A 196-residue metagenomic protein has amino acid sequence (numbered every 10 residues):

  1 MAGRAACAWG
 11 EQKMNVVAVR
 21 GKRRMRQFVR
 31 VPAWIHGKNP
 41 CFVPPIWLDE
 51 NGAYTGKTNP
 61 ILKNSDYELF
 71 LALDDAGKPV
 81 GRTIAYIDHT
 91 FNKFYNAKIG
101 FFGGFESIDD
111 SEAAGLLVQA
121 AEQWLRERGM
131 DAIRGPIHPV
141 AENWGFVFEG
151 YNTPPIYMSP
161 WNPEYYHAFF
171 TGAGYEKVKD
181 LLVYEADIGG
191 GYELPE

Functional and structural regions predicted by a protein language model:
G3-K13: Short, Lys/Arg-enriched N-terminal segments with co-localized hydrophobic residues within the first ~10-30 amino acids
E11, P160-E196: Acyltransferase donor/substrate-recognition loop-hinge adjacent to the catalytic core
E11-K57: Short amphipathic alpha-helix that is part of the acyltransferase structural core
T55-L71, D75: A short helix-loop-beta-strand connector motif used in the catalytic cores of GNAT acetyltransferases and, in some
T58, Y86-T90: Alpha-helical subdomain
E68-F70, K98-G100, D180-L182: Short beta-strand micro-motifs in enzyme catalytic cores
L69-L71, K78-I87: Conserved beta-strand in the GNAT
N92-G174: Acyl-donor binding region in acyl/amide transferases
